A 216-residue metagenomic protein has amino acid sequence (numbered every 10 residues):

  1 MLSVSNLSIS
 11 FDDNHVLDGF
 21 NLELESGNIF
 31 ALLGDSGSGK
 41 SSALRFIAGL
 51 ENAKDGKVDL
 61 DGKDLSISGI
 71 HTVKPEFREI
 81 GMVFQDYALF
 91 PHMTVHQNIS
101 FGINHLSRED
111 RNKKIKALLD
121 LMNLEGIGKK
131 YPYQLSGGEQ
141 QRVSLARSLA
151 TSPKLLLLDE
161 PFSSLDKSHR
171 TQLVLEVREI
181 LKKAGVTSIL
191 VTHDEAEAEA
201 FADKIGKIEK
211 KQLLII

Functional and structural regions predicted by a protein language model:
A48: Helix-to-loop junction immediately C-terminal to a conserved catalytic motif
G56-S68: Conserved ABC transporter NBD signature motif
D64-I67, E109-I127, R178-K182: Conserved ABC ATPase "signature" region
L65-G81, H105-R108: ABC ATPase NBD coupling module
M93-S100: Short coil-to-helix segment of the ABC ATPase nucleotide-binding domain corresponding to the Q-loop/switch region
Y131-L135, E139-Q141: Conserved ABC ATPase signature
A150-K154: A short, proline-enriched helix->beta-strand linker immediately N-terminal to the Walker B motif in ABC-type P-loop
